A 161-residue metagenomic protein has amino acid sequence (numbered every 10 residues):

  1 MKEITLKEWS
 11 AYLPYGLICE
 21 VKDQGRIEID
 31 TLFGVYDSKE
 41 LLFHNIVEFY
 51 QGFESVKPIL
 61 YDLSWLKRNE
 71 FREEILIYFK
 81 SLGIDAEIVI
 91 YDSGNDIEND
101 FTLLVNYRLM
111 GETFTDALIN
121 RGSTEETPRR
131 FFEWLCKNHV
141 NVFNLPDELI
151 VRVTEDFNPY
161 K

Functional and structural regions predicted by a protein language model:
M1-K161: Structural boundary micro-motifs
